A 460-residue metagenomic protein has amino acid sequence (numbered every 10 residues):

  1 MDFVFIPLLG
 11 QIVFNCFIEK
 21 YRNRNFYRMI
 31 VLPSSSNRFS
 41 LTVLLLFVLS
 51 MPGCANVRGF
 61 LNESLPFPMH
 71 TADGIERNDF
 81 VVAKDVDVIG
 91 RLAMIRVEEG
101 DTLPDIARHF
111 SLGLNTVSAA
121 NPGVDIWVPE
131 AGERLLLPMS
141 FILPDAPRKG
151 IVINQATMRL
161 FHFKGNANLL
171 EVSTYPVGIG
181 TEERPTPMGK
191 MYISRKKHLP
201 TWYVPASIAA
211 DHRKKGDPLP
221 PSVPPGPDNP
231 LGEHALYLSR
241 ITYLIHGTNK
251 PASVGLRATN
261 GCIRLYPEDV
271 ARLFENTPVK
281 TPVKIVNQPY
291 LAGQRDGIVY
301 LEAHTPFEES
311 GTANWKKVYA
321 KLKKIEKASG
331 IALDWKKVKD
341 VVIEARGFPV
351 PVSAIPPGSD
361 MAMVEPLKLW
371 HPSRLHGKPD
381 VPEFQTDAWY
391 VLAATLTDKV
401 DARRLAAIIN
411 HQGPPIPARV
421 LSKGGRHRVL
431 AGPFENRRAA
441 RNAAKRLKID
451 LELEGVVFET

Functional and structural regions predicted by a protein language model:
P52-G53: C-terminal motif of bacterial Sec signal peptides marking the signal peptidase cleavage site
V57-G59, E98-V128, L170-E171, A407-P415 (+1 more regions): LysM (lysin motif) carbohydrate-binding repeats in extracellular/periplasmic proteins that recognize
R58-I89, L114-I151, P289, L421-H427 (+2 more regions): Extracellular LysM carbohydrate-binding repeats and other cell-envelope/extracellular binding modules
E76-S111, L392, L396, G425: Primarily a LysM-type cell-wall glycan-binding module
G90-L92, L112, V124, E130-R134 (+13 more regions): Extracytoplasmic
P144-N249, E275, T312, K317-P372: Gly/Pro-biased beta-strand-loop elements
F274-Y319: N-terminal targeting pre-sequences for secretion and organelle import
S373-T386, T397-T460: Extracytoplasmic
